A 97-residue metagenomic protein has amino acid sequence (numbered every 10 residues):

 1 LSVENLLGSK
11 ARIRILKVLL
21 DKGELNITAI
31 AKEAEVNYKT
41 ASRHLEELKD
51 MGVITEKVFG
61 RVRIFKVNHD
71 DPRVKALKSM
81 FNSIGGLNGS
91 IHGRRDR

Functional and structural regions predicted by a protein language model:
L1-R14: Short alpha-helical segments that sit at the start of domains
K22-N26: Short capping segments at the starts of secondary-structure elements
A29-K32: A short acidic, leucine-rich amphipathic alpha-helix
K39: Key DNA-contact positions within bacterial/archaeal DNA-binding proteins
L45-E46: Short, hydrophobic-biased segments on the C-terminal half of alpha helices that form "recognition helices"
K49-F59: A short, conserved structural fragment
V58-I64, D70: Short, Lys/Arg-rich nucleic-acid/phosphate-binding segment
H69-R97: Amphipathic alpha-helical dimerization/coiled-coil segments that flank or bridge DNA-binding/regulatory modules
